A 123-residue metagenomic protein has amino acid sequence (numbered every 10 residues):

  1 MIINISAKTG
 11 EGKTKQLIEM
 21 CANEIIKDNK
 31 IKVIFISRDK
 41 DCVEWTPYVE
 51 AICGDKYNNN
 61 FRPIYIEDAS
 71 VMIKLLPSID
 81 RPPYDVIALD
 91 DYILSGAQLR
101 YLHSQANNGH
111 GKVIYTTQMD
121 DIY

Functional and structural regions predicted by a protein language model:
M1-K74: Conserved P-loop
E50, G54, N60, A69-P83 (+1 more regions): Replace "adjacent to P-loop NTPase cores in ATP/GTP-dependent enzymes" with "adjacent to NTP-binding cores
